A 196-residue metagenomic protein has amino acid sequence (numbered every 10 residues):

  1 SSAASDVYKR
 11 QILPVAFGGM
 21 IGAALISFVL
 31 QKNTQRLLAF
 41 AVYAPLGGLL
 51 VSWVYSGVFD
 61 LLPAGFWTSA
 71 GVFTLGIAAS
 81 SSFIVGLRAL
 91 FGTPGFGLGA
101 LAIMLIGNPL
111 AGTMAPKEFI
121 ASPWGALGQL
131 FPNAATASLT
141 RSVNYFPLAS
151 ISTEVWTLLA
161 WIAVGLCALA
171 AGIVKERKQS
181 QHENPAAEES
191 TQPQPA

Functional and structural regions predicted by a protein language model:
A3-Y8: Short, small-residue-biased leader/transition segments that mark boundaries at the very start of proteins
K9-Q31, A160-G165: Selective detector of the "anchor" transmembrane alpha-helix that sits immediately C-terminal
Q11-G22, V42-G48, F96-T113: Hydrophobic alpha-helical transmembrane segments
G19-L62, G71: Juxtamembrane interface at the cytosolic side of transmembrane helices
I21-G22, G47, V51, G76 (+4 more regions): Alpha-helical transmembrane segments of multipass membrane proteins
N33-L38, T74-A102: A structural motif at transmembrane helix-loop-helix junctions in multipass membrane proteins
A64-G71, S122: Non-cytosolic membrane-interface motifs at loop->transmembrane helix junctions
G86-A196: Generic detector of multi-pass transmembrane helix bundles and their immediately adjacent loops in polytopic membrane
